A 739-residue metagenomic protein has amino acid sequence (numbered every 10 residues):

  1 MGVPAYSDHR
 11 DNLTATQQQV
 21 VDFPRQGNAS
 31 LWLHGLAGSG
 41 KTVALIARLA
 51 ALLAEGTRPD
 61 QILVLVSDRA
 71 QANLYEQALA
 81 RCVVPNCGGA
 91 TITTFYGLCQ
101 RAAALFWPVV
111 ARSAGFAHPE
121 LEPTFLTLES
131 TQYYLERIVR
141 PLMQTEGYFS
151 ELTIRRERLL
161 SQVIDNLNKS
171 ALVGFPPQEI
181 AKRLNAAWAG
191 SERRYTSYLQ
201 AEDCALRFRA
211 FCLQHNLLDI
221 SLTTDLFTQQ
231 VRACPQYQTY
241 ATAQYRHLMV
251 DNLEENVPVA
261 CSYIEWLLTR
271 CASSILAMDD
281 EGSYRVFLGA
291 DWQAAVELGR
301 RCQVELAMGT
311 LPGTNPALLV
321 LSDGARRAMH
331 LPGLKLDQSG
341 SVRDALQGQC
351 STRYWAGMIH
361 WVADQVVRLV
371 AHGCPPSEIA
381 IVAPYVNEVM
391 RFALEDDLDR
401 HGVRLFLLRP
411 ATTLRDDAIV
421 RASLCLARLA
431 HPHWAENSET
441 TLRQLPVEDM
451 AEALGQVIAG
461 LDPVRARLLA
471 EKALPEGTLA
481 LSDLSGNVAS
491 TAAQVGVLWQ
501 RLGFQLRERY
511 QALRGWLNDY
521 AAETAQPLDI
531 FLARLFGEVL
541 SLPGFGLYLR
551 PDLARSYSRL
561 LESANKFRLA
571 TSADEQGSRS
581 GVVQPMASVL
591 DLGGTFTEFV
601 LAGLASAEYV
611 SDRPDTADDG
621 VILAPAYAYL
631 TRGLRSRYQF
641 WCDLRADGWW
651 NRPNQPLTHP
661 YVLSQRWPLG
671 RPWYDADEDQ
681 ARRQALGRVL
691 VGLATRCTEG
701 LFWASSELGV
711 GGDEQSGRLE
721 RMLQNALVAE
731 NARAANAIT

Functional and structural regions predicted by a protein language model:
M1-F23: Pre-P-loop entry segment of helicase/translocase ATPase cores
L13-Q19, S30, R193-L298, E305-T314 (+4 more regions): Conserved helicase NTPase motor core
G27-L31, A37-L53, L311-H401: Helicase P-loop NTPase motor core
L31, P59-A171, F175: Conserved P-loop NTPase-based nucleic-acid remodeling module centered on helicase motor cores
V64-L65, I92, A272-D279, W703: Structural recognition of the conserved hydrophobic beta-strand(s) that form the central parallel beta-sheet of P-loop
Y198, S485-A626: Accessory C-terminal helicase-associated subdomains
C374-N518: ATPase/helicase motor core of nucleic-acid motors
C642-V728: C-terminal accessory regions
